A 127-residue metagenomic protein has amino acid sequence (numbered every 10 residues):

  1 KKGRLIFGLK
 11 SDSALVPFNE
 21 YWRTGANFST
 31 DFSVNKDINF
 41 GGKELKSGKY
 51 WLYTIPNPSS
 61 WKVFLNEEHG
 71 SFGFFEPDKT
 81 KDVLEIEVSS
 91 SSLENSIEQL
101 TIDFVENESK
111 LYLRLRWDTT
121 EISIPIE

Functional and structural regions predicted by a protein language model:
K1-R23, S71-E127: Primarily secretory-pathway and cell-envelope proteins
E20-S71: Mid-length scaffold segments of soluble, non-membrane domains
